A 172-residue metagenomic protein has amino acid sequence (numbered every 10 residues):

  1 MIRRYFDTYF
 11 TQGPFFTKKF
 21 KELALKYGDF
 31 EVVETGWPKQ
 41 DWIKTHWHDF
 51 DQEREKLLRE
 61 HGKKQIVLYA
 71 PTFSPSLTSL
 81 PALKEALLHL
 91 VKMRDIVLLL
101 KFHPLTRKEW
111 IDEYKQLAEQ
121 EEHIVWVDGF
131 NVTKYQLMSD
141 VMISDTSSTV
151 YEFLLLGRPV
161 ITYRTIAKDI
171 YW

Functional and structural regions predicted by a protein language model:
M1, D7, T17, D29-F30 (+8 more regions): Catalytic cores of nucleotide-enabled group-transfer and carboxylate-activating enzymes in metabolic and assembly-line
M1-W47, D51: Active-site and donor-binding regions of nucleotide-sugar-utilizing enzymes
I2, E60, K134-Y135: Structural alpha-helical scaffold elements that stabilize or flank donor/cofactor-binding regions in carbohydrate
T8-F10, V33, L99, V125 (+2 more regions): Hydrophobic/aromatic beta-strand patches that form the interior of the parallel beta-sheet core in alpha/beta enzyme
P14-F16, F102-T106, I166-K168: Short beta-alpha junction loops
Y27-E34, S148-W172: Catalytic binding pocket for nucleotide-activated donors in carbohydrate/polymer assembly enzymes
V33, P38-K115: Conserved catalytic-core segment of nucleotide-activated headgroup transferases in glycan assembly
T106-Y151: Donor nucleotide-activated moiety binding/catalytic core segment of transferases that use nucleotide-activated donors
